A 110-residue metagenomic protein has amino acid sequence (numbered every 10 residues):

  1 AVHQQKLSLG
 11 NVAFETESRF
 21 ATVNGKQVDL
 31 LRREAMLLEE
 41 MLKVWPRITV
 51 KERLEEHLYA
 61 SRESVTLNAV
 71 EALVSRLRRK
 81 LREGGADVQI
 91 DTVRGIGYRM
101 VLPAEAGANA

Functional and structural regions predicted by a protein language model:
A1-L9, A108-A110: Basic, amphipathic DNA-recognition helix from helix-turn-helix-like DNA-binding domains
V2-H3, F14-F20: A short, compositionally biased
L7-L9, F14-T16, M100-L102: Conserved catalytic Walker-motif region of ABC-type ATPase nucleotide-binding domains
A13, Q27-D29, G97: Short, solvent-exposed loop/turn motifs
T16-E17, L31, R94: A cytosolic small-molecule/anion-sensing beta-strand core signal
F20, G25-L30, A35-V88: Positively charged, aromatic-enriched patches within helix-turn-helix-type DNA-binding elements, predominantly
D87-A110: A short linear beta-strand->loop->alpha-helix hinge motif most characteristic of winged-helix/helix-turn-helix
